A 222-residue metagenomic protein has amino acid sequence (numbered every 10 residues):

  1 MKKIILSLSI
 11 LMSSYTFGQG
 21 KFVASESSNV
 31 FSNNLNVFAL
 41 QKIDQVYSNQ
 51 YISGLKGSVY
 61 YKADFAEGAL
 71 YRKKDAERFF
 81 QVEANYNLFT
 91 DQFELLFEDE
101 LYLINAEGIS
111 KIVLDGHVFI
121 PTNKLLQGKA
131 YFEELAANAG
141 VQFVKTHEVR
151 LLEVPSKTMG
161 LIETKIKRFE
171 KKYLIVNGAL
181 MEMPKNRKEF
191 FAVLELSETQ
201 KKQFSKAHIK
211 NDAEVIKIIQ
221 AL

Functional and structural regions predicted by a protein language model:
M1-V23, I218: Bacterial Sec-dependent N-terminal signal peptides
G18-I52: Sec-dependent signal peptide cleavage junction
Q19, K42-Q45, N177-G178, V193-L196: Short amphipathic alpha-helical segments, especially helix-boundary/capping motifs
Q50, V59-R187: Aromatic-patch recognition
Y51-G54, A207: Exposed beta-sheet edge/beta-hairpin loop segments within beta-rich domains
F191-L222: Long, compositionally biased interface segments
